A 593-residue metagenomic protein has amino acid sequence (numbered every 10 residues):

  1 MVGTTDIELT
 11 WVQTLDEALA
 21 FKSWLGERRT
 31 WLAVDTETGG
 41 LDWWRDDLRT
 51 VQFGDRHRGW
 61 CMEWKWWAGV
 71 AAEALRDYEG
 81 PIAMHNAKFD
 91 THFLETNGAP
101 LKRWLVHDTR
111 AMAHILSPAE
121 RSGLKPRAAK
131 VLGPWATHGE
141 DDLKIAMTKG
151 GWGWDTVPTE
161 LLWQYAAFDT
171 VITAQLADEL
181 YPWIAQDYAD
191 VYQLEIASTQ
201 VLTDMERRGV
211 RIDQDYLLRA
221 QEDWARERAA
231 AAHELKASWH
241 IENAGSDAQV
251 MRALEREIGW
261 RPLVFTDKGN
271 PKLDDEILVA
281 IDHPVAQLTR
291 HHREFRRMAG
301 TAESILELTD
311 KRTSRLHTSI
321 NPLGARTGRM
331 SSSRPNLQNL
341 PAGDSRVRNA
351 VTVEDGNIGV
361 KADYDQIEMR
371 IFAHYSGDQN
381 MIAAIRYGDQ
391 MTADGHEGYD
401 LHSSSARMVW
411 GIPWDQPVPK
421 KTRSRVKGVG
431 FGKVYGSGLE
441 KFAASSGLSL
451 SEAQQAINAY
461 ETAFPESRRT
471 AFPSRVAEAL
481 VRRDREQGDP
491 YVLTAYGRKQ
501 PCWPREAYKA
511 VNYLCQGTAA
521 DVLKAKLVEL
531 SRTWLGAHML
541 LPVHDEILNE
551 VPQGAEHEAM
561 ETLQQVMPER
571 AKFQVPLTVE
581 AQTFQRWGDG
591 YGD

Functional and structural regions predicted by a protein language model:
M1-K22, G26, L32-T38, D42-R45 (+11 more regions): Conserved "right-hand" nucleotidyltransferase catalytic core of DNA-directed polymerases
V2-Q13, D42-Y181, D267-K268, K272-L273 (+2 more regions): Active-site-proximal helix-loop-helix substrate-binding element of RNase H-like nuclease domains
Q52-H57, C61, V131, S319-W414: Function-dense linear segments that define catalytic or interfacial modules in macromolecule-processing proteins
V70, G554-E561: Short, conserved charged micro-motifs
R207, W260-R261, D282, H317 (+5 more regions): Conserved catalytic core of nucleic-acid polymerases
F464, Q565-Q574: A common structural junction motif
L548-P552: Short hydrophobic/aromatic beta-strand micro-patches that form the beta-sheet surface supporting nucleotide- or nucleic
K572-Q582: Conserved short beta-strand edge segments in small beta-sheet-based binding/regulatory domains
